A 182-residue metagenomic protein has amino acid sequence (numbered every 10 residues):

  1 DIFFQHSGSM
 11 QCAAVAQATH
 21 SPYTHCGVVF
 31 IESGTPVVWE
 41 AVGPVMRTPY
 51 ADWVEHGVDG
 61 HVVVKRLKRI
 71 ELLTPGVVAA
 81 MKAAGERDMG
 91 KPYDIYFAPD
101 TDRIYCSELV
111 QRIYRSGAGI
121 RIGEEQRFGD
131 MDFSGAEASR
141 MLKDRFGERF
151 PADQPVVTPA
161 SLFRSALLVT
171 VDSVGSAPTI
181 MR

Functional and structural regions predicted by a protein language model:
D1-R182: Cysteine-nucleophile amide-bond enzymes
